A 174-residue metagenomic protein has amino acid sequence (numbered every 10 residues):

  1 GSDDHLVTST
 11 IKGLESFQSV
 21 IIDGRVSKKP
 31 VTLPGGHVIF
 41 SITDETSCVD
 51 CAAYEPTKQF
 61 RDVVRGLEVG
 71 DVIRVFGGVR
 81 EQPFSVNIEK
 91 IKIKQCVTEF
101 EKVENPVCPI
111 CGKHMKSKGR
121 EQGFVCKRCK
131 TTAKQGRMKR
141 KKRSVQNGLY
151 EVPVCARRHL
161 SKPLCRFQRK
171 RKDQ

Functional and structural regions predicted by a protein language model:
G1-Q174: OB-fold and OB-like single-stranded nucleic-acid-recognition modules and their adjacent interaction interfaces
